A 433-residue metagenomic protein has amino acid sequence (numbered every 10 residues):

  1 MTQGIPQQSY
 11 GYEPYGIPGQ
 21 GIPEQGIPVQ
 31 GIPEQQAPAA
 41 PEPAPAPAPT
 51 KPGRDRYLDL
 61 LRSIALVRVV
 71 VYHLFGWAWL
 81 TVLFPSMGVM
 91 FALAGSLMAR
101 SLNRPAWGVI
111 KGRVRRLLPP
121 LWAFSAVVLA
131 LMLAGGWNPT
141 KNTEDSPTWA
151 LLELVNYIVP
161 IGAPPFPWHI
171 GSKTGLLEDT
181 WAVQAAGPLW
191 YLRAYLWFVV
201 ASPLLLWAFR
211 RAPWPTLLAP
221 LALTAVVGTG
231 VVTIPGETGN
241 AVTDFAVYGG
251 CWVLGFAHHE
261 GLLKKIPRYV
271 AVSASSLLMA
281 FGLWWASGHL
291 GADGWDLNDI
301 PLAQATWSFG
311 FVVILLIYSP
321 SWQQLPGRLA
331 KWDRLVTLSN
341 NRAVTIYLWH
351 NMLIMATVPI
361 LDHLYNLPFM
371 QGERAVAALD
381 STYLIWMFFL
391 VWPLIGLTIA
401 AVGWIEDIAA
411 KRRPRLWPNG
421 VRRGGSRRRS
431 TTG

Functional and structural regions predicted by a protein language model:
T2, Y10-Y15, P38-G433: Alpha-helical transmembrane segments and their immediate juxtamembrane cytosolic regions
P6, P18, P23, P28-P33 (+1 more regions): Intrinsically disordered, low-complexity proline-rich tandem-repeat tracts
